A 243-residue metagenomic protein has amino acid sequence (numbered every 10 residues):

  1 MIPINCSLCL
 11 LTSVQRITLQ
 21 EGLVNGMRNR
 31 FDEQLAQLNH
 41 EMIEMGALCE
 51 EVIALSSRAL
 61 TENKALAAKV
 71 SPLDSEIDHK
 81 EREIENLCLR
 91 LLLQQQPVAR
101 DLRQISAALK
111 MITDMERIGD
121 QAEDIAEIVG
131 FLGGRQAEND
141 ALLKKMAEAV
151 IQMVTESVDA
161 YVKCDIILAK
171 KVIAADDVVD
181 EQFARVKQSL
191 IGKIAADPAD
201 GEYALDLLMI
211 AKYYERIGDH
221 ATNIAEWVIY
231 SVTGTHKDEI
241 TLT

Functional and structural regions predicted by a protein language model:
C6-C9: Cysteine-centered motifs
E21-T243: Cytosolic, long alpha-helical scaffolding segments
